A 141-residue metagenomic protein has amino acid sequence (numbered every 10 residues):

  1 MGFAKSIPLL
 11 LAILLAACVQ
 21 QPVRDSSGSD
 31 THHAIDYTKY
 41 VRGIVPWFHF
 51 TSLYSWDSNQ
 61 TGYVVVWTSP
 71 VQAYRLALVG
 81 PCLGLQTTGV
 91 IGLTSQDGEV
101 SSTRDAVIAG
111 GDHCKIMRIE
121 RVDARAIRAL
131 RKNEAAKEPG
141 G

Functional and structural regions predicted by a protein language model:
M1-P8: Bacterial N-terminal signal peptides that target proteins for export
P8, S55-Q60, V65, L83-L85 (+1 more regions): A broad, structure-centric signal for solvent-exposed, well-ordered loop/edge residues that line or flank functional
L14-A17: C-terminal motif of bacterial Sec signal peptides marking the signal peptidase cleavage site
V19-A77, A135-E138: N-terminal secretory signal peptides
V79-G141: Helix-rich interaction surfaces within compact, conserved domain-sized segments that mediate assembly or partner
